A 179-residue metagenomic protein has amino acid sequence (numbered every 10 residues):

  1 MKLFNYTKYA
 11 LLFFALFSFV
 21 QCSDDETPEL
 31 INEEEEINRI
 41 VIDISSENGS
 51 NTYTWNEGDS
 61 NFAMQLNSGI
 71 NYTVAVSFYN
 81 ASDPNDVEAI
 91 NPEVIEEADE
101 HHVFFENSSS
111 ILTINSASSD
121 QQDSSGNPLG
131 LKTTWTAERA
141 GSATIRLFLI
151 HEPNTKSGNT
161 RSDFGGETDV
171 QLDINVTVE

Functional and structural regions predicted by a protein language model:
M1-A10: Bacterial N-terminal signal peptides that target proteins for export
L3, A15-I42: Bacterial Sec-dependent N-terminal signal peptides
E29-E179: First exposed extracellular module after export/assembly in secreted or surface-exposed proteins
